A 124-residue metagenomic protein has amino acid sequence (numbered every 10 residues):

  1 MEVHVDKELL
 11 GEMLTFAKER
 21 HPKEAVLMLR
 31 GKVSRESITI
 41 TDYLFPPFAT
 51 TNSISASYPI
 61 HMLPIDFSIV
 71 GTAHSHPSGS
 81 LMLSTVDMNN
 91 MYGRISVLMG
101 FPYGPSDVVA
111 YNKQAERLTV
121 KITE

Functional and structural regions predicted by a protein language model:
M1-I69, P77-E124: Conserved beta-strand-loop surface patch within small alpha/beta domains used for substrate/adaptor or ligand engagement
